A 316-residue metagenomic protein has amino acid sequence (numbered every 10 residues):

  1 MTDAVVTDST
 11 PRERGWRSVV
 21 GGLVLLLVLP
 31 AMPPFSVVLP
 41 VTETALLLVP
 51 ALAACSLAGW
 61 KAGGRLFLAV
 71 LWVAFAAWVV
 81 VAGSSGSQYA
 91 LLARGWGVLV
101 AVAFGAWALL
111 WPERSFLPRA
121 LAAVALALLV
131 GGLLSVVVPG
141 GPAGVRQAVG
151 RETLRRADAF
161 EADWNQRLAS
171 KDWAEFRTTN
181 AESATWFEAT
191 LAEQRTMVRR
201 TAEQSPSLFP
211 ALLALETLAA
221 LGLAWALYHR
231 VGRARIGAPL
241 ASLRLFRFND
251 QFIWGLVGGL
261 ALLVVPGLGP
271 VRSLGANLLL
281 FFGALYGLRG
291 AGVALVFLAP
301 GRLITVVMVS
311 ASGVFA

Functional and structural regions predicted by a protein language model:
M1-K61: N-terminal signal-anchor module of multipass membrane proteins
R14-L29, F67-A77, W254-L260: Alpha-helical transmembrane segments
P34-L48, Q88-L99, S273-F281: Structural signature of hydrophobic alpha-helical transmembrane segments
G59-A148: Internal alpha-helical transmembrane segments
P139-E203: Membrane-interface interhelical loops and short interface/amphipathic helices in multi-pass inner-membrane
T179-L240: Selected alpha-helical membrane-embedding segments in polytopic membrane proteins
H229-G290: Small-residue-rich helix-loop
T305-A316: Canonical bilayer-spanning transmembrane alpha-helix
